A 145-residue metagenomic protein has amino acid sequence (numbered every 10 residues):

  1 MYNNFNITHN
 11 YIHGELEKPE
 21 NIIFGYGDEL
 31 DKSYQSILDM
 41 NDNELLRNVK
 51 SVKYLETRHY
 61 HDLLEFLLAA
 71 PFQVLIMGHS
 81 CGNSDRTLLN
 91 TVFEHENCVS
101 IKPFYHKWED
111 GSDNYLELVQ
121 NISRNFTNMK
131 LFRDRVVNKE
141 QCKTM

Functional and structural regions predicted by a protein language model:
M1-T57: Extended, H/D-rich, highly charged conserved domains that either
R58-D62: Active-site-adjacent structural elements in folded domains
L63-L64, A69-M145: SIR2/sirtuin-family catalytic core signature
